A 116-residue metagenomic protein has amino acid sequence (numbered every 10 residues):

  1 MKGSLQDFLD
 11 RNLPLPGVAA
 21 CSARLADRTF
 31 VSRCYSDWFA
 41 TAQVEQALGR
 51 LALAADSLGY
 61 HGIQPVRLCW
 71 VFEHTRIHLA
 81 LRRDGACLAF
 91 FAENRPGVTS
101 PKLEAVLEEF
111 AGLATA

Functional and structural regions predicted by a protein language model:
M1-A26, F30-A116: Non-catalytic interaction/Regulatory regions outside core domains
